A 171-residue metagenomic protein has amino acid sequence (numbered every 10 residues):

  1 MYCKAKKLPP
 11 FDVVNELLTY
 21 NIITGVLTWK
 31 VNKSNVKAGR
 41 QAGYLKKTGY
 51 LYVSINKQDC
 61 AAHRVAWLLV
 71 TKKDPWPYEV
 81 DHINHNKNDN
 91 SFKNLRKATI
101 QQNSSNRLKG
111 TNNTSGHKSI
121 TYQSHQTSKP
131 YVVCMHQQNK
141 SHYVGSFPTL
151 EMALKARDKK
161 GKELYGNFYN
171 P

Functional and structural regions predicted by a protein language model:
M1-L51, I55: Short helix-coil boundary/hinge micro-motifs
V26, S141-Y143, P171: Intrinsically disordered, low-complexity regulatory segments
G39, L45-Y50, Q123-P130, H142: Repeated polar recognition positions within modular binding domains
N56-N139: Short, cationic Gly/His-enriched loop motifs
Y131, L150-G161: J-domain helical core
K140-E151: A short, exposed loop/beta-hairpin motif centered on an aromatic-Gly-Thr core
K159-P171: Short arginine-rich
